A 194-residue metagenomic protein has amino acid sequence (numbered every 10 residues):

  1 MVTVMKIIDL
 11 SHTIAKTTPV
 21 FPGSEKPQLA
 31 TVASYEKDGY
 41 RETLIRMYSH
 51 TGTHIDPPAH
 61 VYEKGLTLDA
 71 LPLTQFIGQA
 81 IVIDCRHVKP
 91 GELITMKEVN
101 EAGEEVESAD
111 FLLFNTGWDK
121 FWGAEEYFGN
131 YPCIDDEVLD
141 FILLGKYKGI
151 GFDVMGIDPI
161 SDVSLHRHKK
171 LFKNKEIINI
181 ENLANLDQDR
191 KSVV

Functional and structural regions predicted by a protein language model:
V2-V194: Active-/binding-site microenvironments in catalytic and ligand-binding cores
